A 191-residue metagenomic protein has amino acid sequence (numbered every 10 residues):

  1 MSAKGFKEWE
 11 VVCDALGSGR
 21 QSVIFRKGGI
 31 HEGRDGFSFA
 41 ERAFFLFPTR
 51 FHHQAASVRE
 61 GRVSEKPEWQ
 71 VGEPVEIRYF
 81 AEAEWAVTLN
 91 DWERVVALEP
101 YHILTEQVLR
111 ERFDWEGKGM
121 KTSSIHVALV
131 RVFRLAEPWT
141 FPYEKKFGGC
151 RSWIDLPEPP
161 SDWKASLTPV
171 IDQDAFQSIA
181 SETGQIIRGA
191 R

Functional and structural regions predicted by a protein language model:
S2-R191: Structured alpha/beta reader/binder surfaces that contact nucleic acids or chromatin modification marks
